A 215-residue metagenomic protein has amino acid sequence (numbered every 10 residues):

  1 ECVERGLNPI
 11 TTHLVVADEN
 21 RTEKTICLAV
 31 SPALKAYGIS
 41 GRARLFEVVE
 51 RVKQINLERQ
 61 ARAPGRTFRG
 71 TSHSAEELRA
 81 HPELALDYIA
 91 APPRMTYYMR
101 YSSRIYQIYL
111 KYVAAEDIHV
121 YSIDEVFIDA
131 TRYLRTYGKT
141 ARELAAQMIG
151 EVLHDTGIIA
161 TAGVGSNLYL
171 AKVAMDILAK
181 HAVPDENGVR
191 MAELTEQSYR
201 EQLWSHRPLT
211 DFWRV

Functional and structural regions predicted by a protein language model:
E1-R214: Gly/Gly-Pro- and Ser/Thr-rich, intrinsically disordered tail segments characteristic of DNA damage-repair and tolerance
